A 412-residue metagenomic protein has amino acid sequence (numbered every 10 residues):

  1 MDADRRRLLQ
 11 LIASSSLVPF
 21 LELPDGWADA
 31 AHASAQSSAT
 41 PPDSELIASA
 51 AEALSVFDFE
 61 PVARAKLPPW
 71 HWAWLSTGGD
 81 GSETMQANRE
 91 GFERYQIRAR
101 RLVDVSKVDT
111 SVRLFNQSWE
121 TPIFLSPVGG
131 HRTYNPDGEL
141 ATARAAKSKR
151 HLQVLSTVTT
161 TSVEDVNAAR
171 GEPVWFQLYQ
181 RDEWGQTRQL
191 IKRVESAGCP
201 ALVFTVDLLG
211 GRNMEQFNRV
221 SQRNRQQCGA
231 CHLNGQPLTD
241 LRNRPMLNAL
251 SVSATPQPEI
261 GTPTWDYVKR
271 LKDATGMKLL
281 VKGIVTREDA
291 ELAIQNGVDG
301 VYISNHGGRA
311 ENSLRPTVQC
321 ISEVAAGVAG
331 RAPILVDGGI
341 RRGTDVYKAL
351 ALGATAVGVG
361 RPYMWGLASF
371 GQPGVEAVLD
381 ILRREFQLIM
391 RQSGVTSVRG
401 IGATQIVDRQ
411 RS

Functional and structural regions predicted by a protein language model:
M1-S16: N-terminal secretory signal peptides and thylakoid transit peptides that target proteins across membranes
A35-N116, Q222-P263, R399-I401, V407-S412: An N-cap/entry alpha-helix motif that binds or orients negatively charged groups
P68, L125, A146, F204 (+4 more regions): Conserved, mostly hydrophobic/aromatic
E120-S156: Glycine-rich active-site/cofactor-binding loop and its immediate structural neighborhood
T157-T160, R181, L280-R287, P333-V346: Glycine-rich beta-to-alpha transition loops that act as phosphate-gripper elements at the mouths of alpha/beta enzyme
V163-G171, I294: Acidic (Asp/Glu)-rich catalytic clusters
Q189-R315, C320-V336, L352-A354: Alpha/beta enzyme core
T317, E323, A368-F386: C-terminal helical cap(s) of enzyme catalytic domains, especially alpha/beta-barrels
